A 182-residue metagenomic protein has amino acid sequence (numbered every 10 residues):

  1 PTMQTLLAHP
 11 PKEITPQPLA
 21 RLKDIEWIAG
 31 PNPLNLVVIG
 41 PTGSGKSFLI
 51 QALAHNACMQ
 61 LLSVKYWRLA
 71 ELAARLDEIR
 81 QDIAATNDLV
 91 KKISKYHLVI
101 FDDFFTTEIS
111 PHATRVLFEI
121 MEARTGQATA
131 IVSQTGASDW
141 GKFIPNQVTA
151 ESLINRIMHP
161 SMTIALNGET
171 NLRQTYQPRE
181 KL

Functional and structural regions predicted by a protein language model:
M3-E26: N-terminal pre-Walker A segment at the start of P-loop NTPase domains
L6, I50, R68: Conserved hydrophobic/aromatic pocket- or pore-lining residues that grip, position, or stack substrates in active sites
P31-N32, Q60, I93-Y96, R124-Q127: Short loop/turn elements that form and flank the Walker-type P-loop nucleotide-binding site in RecA-like NTPase cores
N32-L49: Walker A/P-loop nucleotide-binding motif
N35-V37, V64, L98, A130: Residue-level preference for the first positions of well-ordered beta-strands
H55-W67: Post-Walker A helix-loop "phosphate-sensing" segment adjacent to the P-loop in P-loop NTPases
S63, L72-K91, F104-L182: Replace "adjacent to P-loop NTPase cores in ATP/GTP-dependent enzymes" with "adjacent to NTP-binding cores
